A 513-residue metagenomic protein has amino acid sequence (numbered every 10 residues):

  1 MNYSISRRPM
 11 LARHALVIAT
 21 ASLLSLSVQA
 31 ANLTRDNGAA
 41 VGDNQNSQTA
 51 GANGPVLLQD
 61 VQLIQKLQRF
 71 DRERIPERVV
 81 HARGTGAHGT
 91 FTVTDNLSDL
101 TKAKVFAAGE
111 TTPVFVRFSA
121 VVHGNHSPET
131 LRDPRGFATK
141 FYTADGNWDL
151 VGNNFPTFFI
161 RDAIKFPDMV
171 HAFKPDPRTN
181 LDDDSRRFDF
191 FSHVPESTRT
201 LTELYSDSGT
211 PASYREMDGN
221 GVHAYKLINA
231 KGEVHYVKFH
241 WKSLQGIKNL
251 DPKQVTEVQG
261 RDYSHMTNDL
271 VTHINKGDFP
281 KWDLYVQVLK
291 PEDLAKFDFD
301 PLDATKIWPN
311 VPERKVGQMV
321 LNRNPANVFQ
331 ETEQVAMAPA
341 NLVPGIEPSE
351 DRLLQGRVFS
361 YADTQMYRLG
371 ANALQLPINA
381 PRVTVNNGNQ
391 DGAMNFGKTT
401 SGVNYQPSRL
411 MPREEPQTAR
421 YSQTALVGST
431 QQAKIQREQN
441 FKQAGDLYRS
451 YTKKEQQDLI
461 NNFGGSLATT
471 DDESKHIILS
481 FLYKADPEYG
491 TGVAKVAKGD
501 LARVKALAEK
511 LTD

Functional and structural regions predicted by a protein language model:
M1-A30: Gram-negative bacterial Sec-dependent N-terminal signal peptides
A31-D513: Active-site-adjacent core segments of small-molecule enzymes
